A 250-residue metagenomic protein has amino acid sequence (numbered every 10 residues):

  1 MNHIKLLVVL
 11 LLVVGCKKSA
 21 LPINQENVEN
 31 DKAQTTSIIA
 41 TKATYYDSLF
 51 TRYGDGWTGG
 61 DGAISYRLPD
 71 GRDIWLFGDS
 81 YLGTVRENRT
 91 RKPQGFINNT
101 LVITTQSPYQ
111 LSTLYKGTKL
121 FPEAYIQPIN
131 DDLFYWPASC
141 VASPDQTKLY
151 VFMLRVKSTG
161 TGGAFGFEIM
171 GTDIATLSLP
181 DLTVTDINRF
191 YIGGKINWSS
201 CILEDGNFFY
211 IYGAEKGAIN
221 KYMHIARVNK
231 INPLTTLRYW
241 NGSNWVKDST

Functional and structural regions predicted by a protein language model:
N2-V9: Sec-dependent signal peptide recognition, specifically the positively charged N-region followed immediately by
V14-G15: C-terminal motif of bacterial Sec signal peptides marking the signal peptidase cleavage site
K18: Short, conserved catalytic or interaction motifs in soluble domains
P22-T58, R67-L133, A142-G193, G213-T250: Beta-rich carbohydrate-recognition and catalytic domains
A63, A138-S139, G193-C201: Repeated scaffold domains used in trafficking and secretory/extracellular systems, primarily beta-propellers
P144-D145, L203-G206: Short, ordered beta-strand-loop transition motifs
I196-W198, F208-I211: Extended, non-transmembrane interaction/recognition domains
